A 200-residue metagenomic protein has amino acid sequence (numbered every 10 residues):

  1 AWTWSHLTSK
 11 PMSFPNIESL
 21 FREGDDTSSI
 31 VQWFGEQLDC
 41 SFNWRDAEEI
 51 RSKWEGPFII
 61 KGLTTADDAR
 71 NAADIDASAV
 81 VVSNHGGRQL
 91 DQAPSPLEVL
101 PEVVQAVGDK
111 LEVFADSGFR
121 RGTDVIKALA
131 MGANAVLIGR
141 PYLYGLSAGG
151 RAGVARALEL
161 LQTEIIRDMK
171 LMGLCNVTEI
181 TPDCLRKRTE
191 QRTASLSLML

Functional and structural regions predicted by a protein language model:
A1-D74, G86-Q89: Active-site entrance/lid segments in N-terminal catalytic domains of soluble metabolic enzymes
N43-E48, S52, P94-G108: Short loop-to-alpha-helix "cap/lid" segments that border enzyme active sites across diverse enzyme classes
K53-P57, A73-G87, V107-K110, G132-V136: Glycine-enriched alpha-helix->loop->beta-strand junction motifs that scaffold or abut catalytic
K61-L63, V82-H85, F114-D116, I138-G139: Generic beta-strand/beta-sheet core signal
D68, S95, D124: Residue-level recognition of oxygen-bearing side chains
N84-P94, L143-L146: Glycine-rich, proline-tolerant flexible connector loops at the mouths of alpha/beta enzymes
E98-L200: Alpha/beta catalytic cores of nucleotide-metabolism and tRNA/nucleoside-modifying enzymes
